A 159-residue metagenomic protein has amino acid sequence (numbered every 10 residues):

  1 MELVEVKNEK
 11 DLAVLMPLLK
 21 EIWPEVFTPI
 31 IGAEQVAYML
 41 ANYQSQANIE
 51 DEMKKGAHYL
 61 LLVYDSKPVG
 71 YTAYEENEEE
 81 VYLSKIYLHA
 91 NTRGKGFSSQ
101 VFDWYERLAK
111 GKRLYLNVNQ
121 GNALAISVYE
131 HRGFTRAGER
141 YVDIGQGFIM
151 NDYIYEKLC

Functional and structural regions predicted by a protein language model:
M1-L3: Extreme N-terminal starter segment of soluble prokaryotic enzymes
E5-E9, M16-N91, F102-L108, V142 (+1 more regions): Acetyl-CoA-dependent GNAT
N8-D11, N122: Acidic/polar helix N-cap motif
K67, K85-D103, N119-S127, H131-R132: Conserved glycine-rich acetyl-CoA-binding loop
Y74, R136-A137: Short beta-strand "wing" residues that participate in macromolecule-binding interfaces
F102, L108-N119: Conserved GNAT acetyl-CoA-binding A-motif
Y115-I126, E130-R132, E139-C159: C-terminal "cap" of GNAT-fold acetyltransferases
